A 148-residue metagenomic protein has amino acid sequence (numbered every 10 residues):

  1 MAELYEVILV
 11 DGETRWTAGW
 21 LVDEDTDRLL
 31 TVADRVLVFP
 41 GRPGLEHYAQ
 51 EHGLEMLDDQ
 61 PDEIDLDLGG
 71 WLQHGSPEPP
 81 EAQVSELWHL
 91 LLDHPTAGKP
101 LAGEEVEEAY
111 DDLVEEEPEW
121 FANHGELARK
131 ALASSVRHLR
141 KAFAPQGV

Functional and structural regions predicted by a protein language model:
M1-D25, H74-L101: Extended non-catalytic interaction/regulatory regions in multidomain proteins
M1-M56: Short N-terminal edge-element motif at the start of the domain
E24, H47, G53-M56, P79 (+3 more regions): Amphipathic alpha-helical interaction segments
R28-L29, P61, E78, Y110: Alpha-helical interaction segments
A33, G69-S76, E116-H124: Charged, low-complexity surface segments at secondary-structure and domain boundaries
Y48-Q83: ADP-ribosyltransferase catalytic core
E81-V148: A eukaryote-biased signal for long
